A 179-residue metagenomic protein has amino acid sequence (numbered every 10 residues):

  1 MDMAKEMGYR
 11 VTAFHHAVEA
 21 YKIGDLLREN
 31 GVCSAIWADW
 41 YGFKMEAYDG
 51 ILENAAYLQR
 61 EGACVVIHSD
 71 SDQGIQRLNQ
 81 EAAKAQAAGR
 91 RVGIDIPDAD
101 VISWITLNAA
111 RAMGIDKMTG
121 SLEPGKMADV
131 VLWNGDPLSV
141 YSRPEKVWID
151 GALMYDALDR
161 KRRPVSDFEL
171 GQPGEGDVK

Functional and structural regions predicted by a protein language model:
M1, D39-W40, S71-D72, V165-G171: Metal-coordinating catalytic core of metallo-dependent amide/deamination hydrolases
M1-H15, R143, I149, E175-D177: Polyanionic/metal-chelating signatures
E6, D25-W133, L153: His/Asp/Glu-enriched, well-ordered alpha-helical/loop segment that forms or immediately abuts the divalent-metal
Y9-A20, D39-K44: Catalytic beta/alpha-barrel core
E19, G24-R28, I149: Charged/polar interaction segments and conserved charged motifs
A20-G24, G42-K44, Q73-Q76, L138-Y141 (+2 more regions): Flexible loop/turn segments at secondary-structure boundaries
L78, D156-K179: Glycine- and charge-enriched low-complexity intrinsically disordered segments
R111, E123-D167: C-terminal cap of metal-dependent C-N hydrolases
